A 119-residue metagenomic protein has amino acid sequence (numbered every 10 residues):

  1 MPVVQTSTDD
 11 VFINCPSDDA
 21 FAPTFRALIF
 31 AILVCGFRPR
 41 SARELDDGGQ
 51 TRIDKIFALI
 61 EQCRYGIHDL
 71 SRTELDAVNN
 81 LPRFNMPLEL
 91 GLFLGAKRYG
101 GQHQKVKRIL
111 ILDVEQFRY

Functional and structural regions predicted by a protein language model:
M1-C63: Conserved N-terminal substructure of TIR/SEFIR domains
V4-T8, F30-V34, T73-N79, K97-G101: Generic detector of short, locally flexible boundary/turn motifs and exposed helical patches
D10-V11, G66, K107-L110: Hydrophobic beta-strand segments of well-ordered beta-sheets in folded domains
N14-C15, A42-D46, H68-L70, I111-E115: Short His-Asn-centered micro-motif
P16-A31, R72-F84, K105: Short, charge-rich amphipathic segments
E44-L90, Y99: TIR-domain catalytic/interaction hotspot
A77-Y119: Cross-kingdom TIR/SEFIR domain
